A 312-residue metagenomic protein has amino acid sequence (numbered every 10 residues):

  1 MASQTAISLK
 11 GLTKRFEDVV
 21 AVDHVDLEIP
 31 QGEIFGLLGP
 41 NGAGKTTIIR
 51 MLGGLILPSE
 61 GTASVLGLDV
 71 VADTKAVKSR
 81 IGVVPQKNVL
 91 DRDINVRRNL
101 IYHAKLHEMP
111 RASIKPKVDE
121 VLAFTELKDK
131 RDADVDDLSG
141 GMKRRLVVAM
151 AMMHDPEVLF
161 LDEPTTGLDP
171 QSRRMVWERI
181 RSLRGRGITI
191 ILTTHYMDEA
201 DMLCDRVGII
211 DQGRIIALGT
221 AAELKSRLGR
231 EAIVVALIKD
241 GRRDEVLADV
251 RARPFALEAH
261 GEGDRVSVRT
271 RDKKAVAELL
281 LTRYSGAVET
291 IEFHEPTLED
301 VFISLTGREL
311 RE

Functional and structural regions predicted by a protein language model:
M1-T13, R308-E312: ABC-family P-loop ATPase nucleotide-binding domain
Q4-I7, K14-D211, I216-A217: ABC transporter nucleotide-binding domains
L66, G82, E108, V147 (+5 more regions): A generic structural signal for secondary-structure junctions that act as hinges or helix/strand caps at the edges
L68-V71, I215, D240, R271-K274 (+1 more regions): Short, surface-exposed acidic/glycine-rich loop or hinge patches that mediate macromolecular interfaces
K78, L122, K225, F302-I303: Conserved protein kinase catalytic domain
E178-R271: ABC transporter nucleotide-binding domain
R271-E312: C-terminal coupling/interaction segments
